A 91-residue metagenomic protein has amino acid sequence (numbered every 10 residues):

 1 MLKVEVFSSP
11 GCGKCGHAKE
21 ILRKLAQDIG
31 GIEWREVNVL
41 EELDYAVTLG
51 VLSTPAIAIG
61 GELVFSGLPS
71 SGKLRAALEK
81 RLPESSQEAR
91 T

Functional and structural regions predicted by a protein language model:
M1-K24, D28: Local sequence-structure signature of Cys/Sec-based thiol-disulfide redox active-site neighborhoods
M1-V4, C12, R81-T91: Iron-sulfur (Fe-S) cluster-binding modules
S8, I59-G61: Short glycine-centered, acidic/aromatic-flanked micro-motifs in structured strand/loop junctions that mark active-site
G16-E20, L49, P69: Generic recognition of short, well-ordered alpha-helical segments
L22, G30, R75-L78: Non-catalytic interaction surface on structured domains
G31-L43: Thiol-based oxidoreductase modules, predominantly thioredoxin-like and allied folds used for disulfide exchange
L49-A58: Structural micro-motif
G61-A89: Non-catalytic, surface beta->alpha helical segment in thiol-disulfide oxidoreductase systems
